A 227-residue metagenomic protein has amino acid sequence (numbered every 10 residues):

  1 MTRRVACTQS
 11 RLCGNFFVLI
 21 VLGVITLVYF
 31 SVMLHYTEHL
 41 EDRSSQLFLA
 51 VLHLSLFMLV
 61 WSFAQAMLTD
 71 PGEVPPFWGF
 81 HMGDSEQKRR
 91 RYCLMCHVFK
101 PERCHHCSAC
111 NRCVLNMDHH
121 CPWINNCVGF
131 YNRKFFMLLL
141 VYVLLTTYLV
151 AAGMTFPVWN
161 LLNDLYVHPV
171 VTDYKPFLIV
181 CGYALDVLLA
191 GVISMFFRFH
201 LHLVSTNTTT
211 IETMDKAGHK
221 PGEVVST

Functional and structural regions predicted by a protein language model:
M1-T227: Membrane-associated feature with strongest affinity for ZDHHC
